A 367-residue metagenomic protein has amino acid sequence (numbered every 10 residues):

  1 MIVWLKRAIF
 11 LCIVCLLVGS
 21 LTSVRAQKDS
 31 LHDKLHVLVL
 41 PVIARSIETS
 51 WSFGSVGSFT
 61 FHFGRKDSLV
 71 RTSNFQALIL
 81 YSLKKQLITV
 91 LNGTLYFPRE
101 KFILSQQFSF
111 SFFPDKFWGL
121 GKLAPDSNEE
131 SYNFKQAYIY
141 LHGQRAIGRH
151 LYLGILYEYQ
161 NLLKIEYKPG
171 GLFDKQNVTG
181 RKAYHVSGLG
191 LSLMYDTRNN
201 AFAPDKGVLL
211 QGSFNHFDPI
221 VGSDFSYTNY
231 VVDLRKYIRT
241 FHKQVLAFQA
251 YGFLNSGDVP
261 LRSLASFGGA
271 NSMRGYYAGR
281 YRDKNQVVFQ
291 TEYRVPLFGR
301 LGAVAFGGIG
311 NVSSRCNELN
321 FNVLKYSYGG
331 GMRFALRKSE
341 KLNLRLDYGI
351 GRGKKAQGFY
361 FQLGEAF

Functional and structural regions predicted by a protein language model:
M1-K28: Bacterial Sec-dependent N-terminal signal peptides
Q27-L35, F63-T72, P98-I103, R149-H150 (+5 more regions): Short loop/turn motifs that connect adjacent beta-strands in outer-membrane beta-barrel proteins
K28-V39, A44-R181, H185, R280-D283 (+2 more regions): Gram-negative/organellar outer-membrane beta-barrel architecture
V37, F53-S55, L87-L91, K135-L141 (+8 more regions): Hydrophobic, lipid-facing positions within transmembrane beta-strands of outer-membrane proteins
A44-I47, T197-N199, H216-I220, I350-R352: A generic structural motif
F173-N177, S263-S272, E318-G330: Solvent-exposed, glycine/polar-rich loop segments of beta-barrel outer-membrane systems
G190-M194, N200-F298, A303-F306, S314: C-terminal outer-membrane beta-barrel translocator/porin domains of Gram-negative envelope proteins and their
G308-V312, L319-N320: C-terminal beta-signal and adjacent terminal beta-strands/loops of Gram-negative outer-membrane beta-barrel proteins
